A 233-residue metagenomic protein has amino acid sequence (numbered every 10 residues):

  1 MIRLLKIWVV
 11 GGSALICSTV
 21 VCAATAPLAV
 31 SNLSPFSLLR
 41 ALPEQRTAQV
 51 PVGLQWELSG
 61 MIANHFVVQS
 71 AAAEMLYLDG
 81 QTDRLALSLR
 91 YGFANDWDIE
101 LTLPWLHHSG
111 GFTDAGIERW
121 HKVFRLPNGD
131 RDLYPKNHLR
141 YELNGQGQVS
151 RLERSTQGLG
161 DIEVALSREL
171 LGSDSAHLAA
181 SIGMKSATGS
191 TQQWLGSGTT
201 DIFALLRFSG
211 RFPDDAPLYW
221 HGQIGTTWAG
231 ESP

Functional and structural regions predicted by a protein language model:
M1-G12: Bacterial N-terminal signal peptides that target proteins for export
L5-K6, I16, S34, L206: Compositionally biased amphipathic helical and low-complexity segments enriched in hydrophobic
V10, L15, A29-N32: Short linear sequence motifs
C17-V21: N-terminal signal peptide c-region/cleavage motif recognized by signal peptidases
A23-A229: Transmembrane beta-barrel domains of Gram-negative outer membranes and organellar outer membranes
